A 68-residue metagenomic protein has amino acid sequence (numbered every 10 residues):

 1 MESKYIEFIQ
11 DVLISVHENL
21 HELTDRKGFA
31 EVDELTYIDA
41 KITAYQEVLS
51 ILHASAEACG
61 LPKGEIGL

Functional and structural regions predicted by a protein language model:
M1-A30, D39, P62: N-terminal acidic leader/helix
A30-L68: Short, charge-rich amphipathic interface segments used for partner binding and complex assembly
